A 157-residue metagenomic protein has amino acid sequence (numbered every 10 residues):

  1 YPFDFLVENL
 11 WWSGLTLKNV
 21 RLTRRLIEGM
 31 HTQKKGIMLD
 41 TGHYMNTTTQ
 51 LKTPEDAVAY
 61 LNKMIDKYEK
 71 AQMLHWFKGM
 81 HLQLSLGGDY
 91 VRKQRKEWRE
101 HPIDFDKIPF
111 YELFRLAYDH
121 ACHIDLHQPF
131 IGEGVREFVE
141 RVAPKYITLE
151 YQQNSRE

Functional and structural regions predicted by a protein language model:
Y1-L10: Glycine/proline-rich, flexible active-site/cofactor-binding loop segments that harbor closely spaced acidic
L10-W12, Q152: Short strand-loop junctions, especially beta-strand C-caps/beta-turns that link beta-sheets to coils or alpha-helices
S13-L17: Active-site-proximal segments of metal-dependent phosphoesterases and phosphodiesterases across multiple
V20-T41, M45-E157: Histidine-acidic metal/acid-base catalytic patches
